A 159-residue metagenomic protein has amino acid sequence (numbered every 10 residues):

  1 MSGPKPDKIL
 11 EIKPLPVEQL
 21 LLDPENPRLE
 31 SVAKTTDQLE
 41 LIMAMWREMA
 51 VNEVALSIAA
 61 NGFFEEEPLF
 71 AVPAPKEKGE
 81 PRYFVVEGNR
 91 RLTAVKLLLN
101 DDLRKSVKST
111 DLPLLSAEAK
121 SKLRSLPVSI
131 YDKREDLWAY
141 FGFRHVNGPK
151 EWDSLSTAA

Functional and structural regions predicted by a protein language model:
M1-L115, R124-S129: Short, charged/polar connector segments at secondary-structure boundaries
K34-T36, S109-A159: Amphipathic, charge-rich alpha-helical segments that serve as recognition/docking helices
